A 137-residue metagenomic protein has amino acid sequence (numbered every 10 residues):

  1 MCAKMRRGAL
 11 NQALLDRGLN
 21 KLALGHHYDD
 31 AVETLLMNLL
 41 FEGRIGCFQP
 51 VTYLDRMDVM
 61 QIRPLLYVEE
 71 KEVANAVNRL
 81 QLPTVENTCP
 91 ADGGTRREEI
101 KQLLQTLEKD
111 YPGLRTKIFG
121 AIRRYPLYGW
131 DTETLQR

Functional and structural regions predicted by a protein language model:
M1-E72, I118, L135: Active-site adenylate/phosphate-handling loop in enzymes that bind or generate adenylated species
E72-A74, N87: Short glycine-rich, acidic/polar surface loops and turns
L82-R137: The feature marks non-catalytic terminal segments
